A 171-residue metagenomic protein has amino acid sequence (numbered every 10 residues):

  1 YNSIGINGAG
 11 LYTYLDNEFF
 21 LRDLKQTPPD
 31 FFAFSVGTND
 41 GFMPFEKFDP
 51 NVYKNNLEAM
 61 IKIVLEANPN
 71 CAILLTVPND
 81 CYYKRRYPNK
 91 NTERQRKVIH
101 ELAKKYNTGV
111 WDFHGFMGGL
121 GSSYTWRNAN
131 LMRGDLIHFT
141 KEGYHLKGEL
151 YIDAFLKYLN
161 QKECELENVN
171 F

Functional and structural regions predicted by a protein language model:
Y1, T27-F32, N68-I73, K105-W111: Loop/turn elements at helix/coil->beta-strand transitions in domains of secreted/extracellular proteins
Y1-N56, N91, H138: Conserved SGNH/GDSL esterase-like catalytic core that processes O-acyl groups on lipids and polysaccharides
N7-L11, T38-F42, N79-Y83, G115-L120: Solvent-exposed loop/turn segments at secondary-structure junctions within structured extracellular/periplasmic domains
S35-N39, I63-R96: Active-site segments of SGNH/GDSL-like serine hydrolases that catalyze O-acetyl group transfer/hydrolysis on lipids
K54-I61, G148, I152: Short, hydrophobic/amphipathic alpha-helical packing segments that form internal helix faces or helix-helix interfaces
L57-K62, R96, H100: Generic structural signal for well-ordered alpha-helices, preferentially at hydrophobic/aromatic core positions
D80-F171: Catalytic His-Asp segment of secreted/periplasmic serine-dependent ester chemistry enzymes
